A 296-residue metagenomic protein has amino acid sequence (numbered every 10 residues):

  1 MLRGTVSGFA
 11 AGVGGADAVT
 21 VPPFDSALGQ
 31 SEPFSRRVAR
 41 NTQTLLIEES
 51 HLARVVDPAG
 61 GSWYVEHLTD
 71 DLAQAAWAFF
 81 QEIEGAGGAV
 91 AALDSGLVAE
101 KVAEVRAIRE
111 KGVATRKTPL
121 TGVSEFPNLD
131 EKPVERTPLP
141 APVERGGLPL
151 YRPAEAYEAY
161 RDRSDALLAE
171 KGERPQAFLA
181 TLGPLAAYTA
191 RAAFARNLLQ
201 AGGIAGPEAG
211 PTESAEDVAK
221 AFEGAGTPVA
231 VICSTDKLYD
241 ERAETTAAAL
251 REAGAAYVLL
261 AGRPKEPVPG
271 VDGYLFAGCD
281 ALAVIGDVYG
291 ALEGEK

Functional and structural regions predicted by a protein language model:
M1, G29-A39, Y64-F79, V98-V113 (+4 more regions): Short glycine/threonine-rich loop-to-helix capping motif typified by GTGT followed within a few residues by an Asp-Pro
M1-S7, P22, R54, V65 (+4 more regions): Phosphate/diphosphate-binding loops
L2-F80: Mobile "lid/hinge" segments at catalytic clefts and subdomain interfaces of large enzymes
D17, E49, A53, A78-A177: Intrinsic disorder at enzyme termini
A18-T20, S26-S31, V55, V65-E66 (+6 more regions): Flexible loop/turn segments at secondary-structure boundaries
F24-S26, L182-G183, G210-T212, T235-D236 (+2 more regions): Short, ordered loop/turn segments at secondary-structure junctions
E48, A169-K171, Q176-I232, R242-T246: Generic long, charged, amphipathic alpha-helical segments
E244-K296: Peripheral docking tails and interdomain loops at the edges of cofactor- or intermediate-handling domains
